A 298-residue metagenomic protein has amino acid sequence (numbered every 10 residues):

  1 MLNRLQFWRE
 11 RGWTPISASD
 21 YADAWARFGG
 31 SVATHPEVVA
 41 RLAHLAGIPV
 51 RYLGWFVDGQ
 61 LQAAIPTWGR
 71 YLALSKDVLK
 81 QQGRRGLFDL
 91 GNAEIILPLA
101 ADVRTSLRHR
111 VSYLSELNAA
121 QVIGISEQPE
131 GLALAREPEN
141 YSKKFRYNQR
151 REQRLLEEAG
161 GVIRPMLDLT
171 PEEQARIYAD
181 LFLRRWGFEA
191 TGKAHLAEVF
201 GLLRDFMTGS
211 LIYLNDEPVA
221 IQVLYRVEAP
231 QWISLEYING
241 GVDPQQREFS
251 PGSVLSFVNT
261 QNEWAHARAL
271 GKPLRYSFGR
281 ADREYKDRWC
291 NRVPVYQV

Functional and structural regions predicted by a protein language model:
L2-A73, S112-E127, P138-R247: A conserved beta-strand-loop-helix scaffold within acyl/acetyltransferase catalytic domains
Y71-A73, L79-R85, L181, S253-L255 (+1 more regions): Generic alpha-helical propensity signal that fires on short helical segments and nearby coil/disordered stretches
D77-S112: A gly/proline- and charged-residue-enriched helix-loop-helix capping module
R84-R85, I95-P98, V162-P165, A194-A197 (+3 more regions): Short C-terminal domain-edge/linker segments immediately following a structured domain
D89-G91, F145-Q149, S256-Q261: Well-ordered, non-membrane alpha-helical segments in soluble/globular domains
R104-I125, S277-Q297: Conserved active-site alpha-helix within GNAT-family acetyltransferase domains
L132-R136: Fungal eukaryote-biased detector of long internal structured cores
F206-V298: Aromatic (often tryptophan-rich) hydrophobic motifs at membrane interfaces
